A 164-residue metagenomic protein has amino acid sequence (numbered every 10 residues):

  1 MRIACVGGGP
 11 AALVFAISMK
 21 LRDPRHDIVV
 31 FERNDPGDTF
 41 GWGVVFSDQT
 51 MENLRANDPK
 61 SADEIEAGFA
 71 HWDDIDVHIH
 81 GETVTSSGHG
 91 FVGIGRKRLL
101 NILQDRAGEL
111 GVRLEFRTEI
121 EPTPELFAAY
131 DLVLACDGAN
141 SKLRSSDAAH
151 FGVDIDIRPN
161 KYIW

Functional and structural regions predicted by a protein language model:
M1, H26, N160: Nucleotide donor/acceptor-binding cores
M1-A11: Beta1/beta-strand and adjacent pyrophosphate-binding region of the FAD-binding site in flavoprotein oxidoreductases
V6, S18-G41: Glycine-rich FAD pyrophosphate-binding loop
A11, F15, P36, N140: Conserved Rossmann-like nucleotide-cofactor binding loop
V14-K20, R55-D58: Short, well-ordered amphipathic alpha-helices
I17-S18, W42-G43, S145-A148: Short amphipathic alpha-helical segments
F40-G43, G90: Short, solvent-exposed loop/turn segments at secondary-structure boundaries
D48-W164: Conserved N-terminal helical subregion
